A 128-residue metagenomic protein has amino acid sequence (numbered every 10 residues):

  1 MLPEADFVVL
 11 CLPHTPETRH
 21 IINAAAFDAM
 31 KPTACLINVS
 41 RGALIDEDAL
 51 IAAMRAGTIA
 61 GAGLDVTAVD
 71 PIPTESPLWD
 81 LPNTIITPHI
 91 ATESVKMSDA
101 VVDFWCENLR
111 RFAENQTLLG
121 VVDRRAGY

Functional and structural regions predicted by a protein language model:
M1-P77: Rossmann-like adenosine-cofactor binding region
A68-Y128: C-terminal helix-to-coil terminal segments
